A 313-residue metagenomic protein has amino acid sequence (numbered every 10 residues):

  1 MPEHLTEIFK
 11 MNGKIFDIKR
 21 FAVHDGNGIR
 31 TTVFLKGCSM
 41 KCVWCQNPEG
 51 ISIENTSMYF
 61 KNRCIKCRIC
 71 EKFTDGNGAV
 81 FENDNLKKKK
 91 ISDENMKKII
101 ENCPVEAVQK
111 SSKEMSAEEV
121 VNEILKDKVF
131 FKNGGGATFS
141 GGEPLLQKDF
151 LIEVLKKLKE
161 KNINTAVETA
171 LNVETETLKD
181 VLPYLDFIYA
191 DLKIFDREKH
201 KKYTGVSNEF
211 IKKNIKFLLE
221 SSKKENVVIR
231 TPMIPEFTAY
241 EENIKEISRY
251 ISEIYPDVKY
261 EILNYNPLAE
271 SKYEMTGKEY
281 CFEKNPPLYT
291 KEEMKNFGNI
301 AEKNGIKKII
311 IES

Functional and structural regions predicted by a protein language model:
P2-N27, I234-S313: Auxiliary Fe-S-binding modules of radical SAM enzymes
I15-I69, K87-E94: N-terminal pre-triad scaffold of radical SAM enzymes
G26-N27, F34, S52, T56-K61 (+3 more regions): N-terminal-biased segments
V43-G50, I69-L86, K98-K113: Iron-sulfur cluster-binding cysteine motifs and their immediate structural context in ferredoxin-like electron-transfer
E106, E160-K161, N304: Conserved dinucleotide-binding and phosphotransfer motif residues
E118-M275: Conserved AdoMet/S-adenosylmethionine-binding subsite of the radical SAM
